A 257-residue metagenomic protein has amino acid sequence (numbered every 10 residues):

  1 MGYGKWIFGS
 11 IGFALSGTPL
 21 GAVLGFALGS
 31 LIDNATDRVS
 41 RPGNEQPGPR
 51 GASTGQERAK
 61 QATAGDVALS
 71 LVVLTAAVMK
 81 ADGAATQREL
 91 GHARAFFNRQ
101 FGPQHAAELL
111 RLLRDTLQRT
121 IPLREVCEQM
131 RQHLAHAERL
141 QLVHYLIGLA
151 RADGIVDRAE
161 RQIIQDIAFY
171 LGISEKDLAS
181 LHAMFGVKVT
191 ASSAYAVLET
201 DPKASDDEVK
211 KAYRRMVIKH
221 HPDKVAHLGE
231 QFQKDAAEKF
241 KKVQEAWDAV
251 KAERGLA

Functional and structural regions predicted by a protein language model:
M1-K80, A84-A257: Small-residue-enriched hydrophobic alpha-helices in membranes
